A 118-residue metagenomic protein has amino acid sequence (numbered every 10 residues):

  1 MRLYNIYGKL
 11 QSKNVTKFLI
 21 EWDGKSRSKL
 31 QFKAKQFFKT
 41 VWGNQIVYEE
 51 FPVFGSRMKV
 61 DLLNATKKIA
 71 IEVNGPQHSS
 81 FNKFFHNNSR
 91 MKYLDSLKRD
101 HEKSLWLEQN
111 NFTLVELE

Functional and structural regions predicted by a protein language model:
M1-E118: Nucleic-acid endo/exonuclease domains
